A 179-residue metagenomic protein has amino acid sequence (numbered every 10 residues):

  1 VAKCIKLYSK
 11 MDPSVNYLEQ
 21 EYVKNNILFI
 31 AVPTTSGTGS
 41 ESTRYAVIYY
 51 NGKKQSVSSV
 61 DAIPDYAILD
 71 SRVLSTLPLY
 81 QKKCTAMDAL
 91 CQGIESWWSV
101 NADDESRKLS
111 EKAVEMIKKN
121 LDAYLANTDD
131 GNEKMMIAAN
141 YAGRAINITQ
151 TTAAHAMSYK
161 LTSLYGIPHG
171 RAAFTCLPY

Functional and structural regions predicted by a protein language model:
V1-R72: Glycine/threonine-rich beta-strand-loop-alpha-helix active-site module that forms ligand/phosphate-binding
A2, M87, V114, A154 (+1 more regions): A general structural signal for well-ordered alpha-helical segments in protein cores
C4-D12, S96, L164, Y179: Active-site catalytic microenvironments for nucleophilic, acid-base chemistry
S36-T38, Q92, A142, H169: Short glycine-rich loop/turn motifs that provide flexible caps or phosphate-binding loops at active sites
Y45-T149: Carboxylate- and glycine-rich phosphate/diphosphate-binding segment that chelates Mg2+/Mn2+
T149-Y179: C-terminal catalytic subdomain
